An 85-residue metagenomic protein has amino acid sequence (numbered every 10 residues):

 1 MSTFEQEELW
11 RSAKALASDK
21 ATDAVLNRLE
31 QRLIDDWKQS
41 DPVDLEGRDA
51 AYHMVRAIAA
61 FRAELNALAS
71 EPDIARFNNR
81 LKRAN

Functional and structural regions predicted by a protein language model:
T3-S18: Short, charged, low-complexity loops and linkers
F4, Q31, Q39-D41, A75-R76 (+1 more regions): Terminal, low-complexity, charged helical segments
A17-N66: Amphipathic, hydrophobic secondary-structure cores in small proteins
V55-N85: Charged low-complexity stretches with an acidic bias
